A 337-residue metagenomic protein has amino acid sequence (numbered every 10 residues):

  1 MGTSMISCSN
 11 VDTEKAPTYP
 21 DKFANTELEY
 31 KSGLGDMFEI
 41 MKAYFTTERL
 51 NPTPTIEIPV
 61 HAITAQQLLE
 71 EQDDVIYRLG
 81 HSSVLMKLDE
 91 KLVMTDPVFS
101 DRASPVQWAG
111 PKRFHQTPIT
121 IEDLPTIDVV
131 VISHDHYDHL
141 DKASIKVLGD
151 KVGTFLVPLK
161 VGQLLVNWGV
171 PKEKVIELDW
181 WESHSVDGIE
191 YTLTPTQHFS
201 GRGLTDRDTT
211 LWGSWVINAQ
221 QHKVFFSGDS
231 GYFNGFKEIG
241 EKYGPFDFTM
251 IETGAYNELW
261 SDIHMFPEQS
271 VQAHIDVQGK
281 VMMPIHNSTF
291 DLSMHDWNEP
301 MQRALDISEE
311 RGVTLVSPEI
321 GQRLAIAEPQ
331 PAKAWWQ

Functional and structural regions predicted by a protein language model:
G2-G110, T117-I121, N218-G228, D247-G254 (+1 more regions): Metallo-beta-lactamase
S9-Y19, F23-T26, T120, L124 (+4 more regions): Cap/insert and terminal regions of metallo-dependent hydrolase folds
P52-E71, L159-H222, R303-R323, A327-Q330: Metallo-beta-lactamase
E71, L79-H81, P125, I132 (+1 more regions): Extracytoplasmic
K91, V98-R102, L178-E182, G188-F199 (+4 more regions): Conserved catalytic scaffold of divalent metal-dependent phosphoesterases
F99-Q116, F199-D206, N257-I263, D291: Acidic/histidine-rich helix-loop elements that form or flank divalent-metal/phosphate-binding sites at the catalytic
A109-L156, I176, G244-M250: Active-site metal-binding motif and surrounding structural segment of the metallo-beta-lactamase
D141-K151, L292-Q302, A327-E328: Metal-dependent catalytic neighborhoods of phosphoester/phosphodiester hydrolases
